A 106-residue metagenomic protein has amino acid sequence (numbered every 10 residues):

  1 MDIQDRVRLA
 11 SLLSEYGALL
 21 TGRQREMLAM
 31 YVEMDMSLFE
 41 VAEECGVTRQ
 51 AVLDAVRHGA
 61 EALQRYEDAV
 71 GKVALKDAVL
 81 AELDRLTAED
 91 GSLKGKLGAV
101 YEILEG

Functional and structural regions predicted by a protein language model:
S11-L20: Short amphipathic alpha-helical boundary/capping segments
G22-M34: Short amphipathic alpha helix immediately N-terminal
V41-A42: Short alpha-helical "recognition helix" segments of helix-turn-helix
Q50: Key DNA-contact positions within bacterial/archaeal DNA-binding proteins
A55-H58: Residues within the DNA-recognition helix of helix-turn-helix
A60-E67: C-terminal flanking helix
L80-G106: Helix-turn-helix/homeodomain-like alpha-helical modules used for DNA recognition and transcription-factor dimerization
